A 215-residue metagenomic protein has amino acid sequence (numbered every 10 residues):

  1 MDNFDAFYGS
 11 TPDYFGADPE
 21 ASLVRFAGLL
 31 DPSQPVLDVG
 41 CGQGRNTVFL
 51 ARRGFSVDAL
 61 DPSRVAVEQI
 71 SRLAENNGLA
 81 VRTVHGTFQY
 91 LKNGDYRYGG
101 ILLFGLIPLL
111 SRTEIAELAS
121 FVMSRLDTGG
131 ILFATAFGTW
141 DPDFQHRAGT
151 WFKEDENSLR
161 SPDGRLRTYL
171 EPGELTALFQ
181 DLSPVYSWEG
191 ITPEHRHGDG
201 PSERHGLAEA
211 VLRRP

Functional and structural regions predicted by a protein language model:
M1-S33, L37, G42-N93, L110 (+2 more regions): Class I (Rossmann-like) S-adenosyl-L-methionine-dependent methyltransferase catalytic domain, capturing the SAM-binding
N93-I101: A short acidic, Gly/Pro-enriched loop at the edge of an enzyme's catalytic core that lines a small-molecule cofactor
L103-L106: A short beta-strand submotif of the Rossmann-like class I SAM-dependent methyltransferase core that lines
A116-T128: A short glycine-rich, Lys/Arg-flanked "PGG" loop and its adjoining helix->strand segment in the class I
